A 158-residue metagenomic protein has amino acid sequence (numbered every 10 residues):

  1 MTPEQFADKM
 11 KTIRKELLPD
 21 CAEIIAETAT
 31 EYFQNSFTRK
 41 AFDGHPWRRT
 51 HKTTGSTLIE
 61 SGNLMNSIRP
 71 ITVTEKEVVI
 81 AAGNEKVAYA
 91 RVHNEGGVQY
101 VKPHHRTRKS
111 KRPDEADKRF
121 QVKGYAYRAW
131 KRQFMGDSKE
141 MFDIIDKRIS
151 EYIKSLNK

Functional and structural regions predicted by a protein language model:
M1-A90, N94, Q99-K158: Short, Lys/Arg-rich flexible segments
